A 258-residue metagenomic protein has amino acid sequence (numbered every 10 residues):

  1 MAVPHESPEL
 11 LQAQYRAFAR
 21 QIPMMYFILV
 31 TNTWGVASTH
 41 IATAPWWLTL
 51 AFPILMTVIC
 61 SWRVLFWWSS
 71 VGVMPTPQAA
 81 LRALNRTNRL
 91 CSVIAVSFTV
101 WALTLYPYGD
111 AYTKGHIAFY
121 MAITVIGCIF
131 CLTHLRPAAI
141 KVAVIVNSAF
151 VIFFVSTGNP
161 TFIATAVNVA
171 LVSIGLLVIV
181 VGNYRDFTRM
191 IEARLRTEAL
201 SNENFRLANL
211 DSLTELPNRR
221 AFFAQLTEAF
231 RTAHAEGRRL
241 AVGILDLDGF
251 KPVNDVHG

Functional and structural regions predicted by a protein language model:
M1-Y15: Short, Lys/Arg-rich, polar N-terminal cytosolic tail immediately upstream of the first transmembrane signal-anchor
F18-M74: Hydrophobic alpha-helical transmembrane segments of multi-pass membrane proteins
G35-A42, S61-G72, V100-P107, L132 (+3 more regions): Structural signature of transmembrane alpha-helix termini at the membrane-water interface
T76-N88: Juxtamembrane helix-capping/reentrant segments at transmembrane boundaries
N88-V178: Hydrophobic transmembrane alpha-helices
N183, M190-T197, N204, A208: Heptad-repeat alpha-helical coiled-coil signal-transmission segments
F205-A224, L245-G258: Conserved nucleotide-binding and Mg2+-coordinating catalytic segments in signaling enzymes
A241: Cell-envelope/extracellular polymer assembly enzymes that use nucleotide-activated donors
